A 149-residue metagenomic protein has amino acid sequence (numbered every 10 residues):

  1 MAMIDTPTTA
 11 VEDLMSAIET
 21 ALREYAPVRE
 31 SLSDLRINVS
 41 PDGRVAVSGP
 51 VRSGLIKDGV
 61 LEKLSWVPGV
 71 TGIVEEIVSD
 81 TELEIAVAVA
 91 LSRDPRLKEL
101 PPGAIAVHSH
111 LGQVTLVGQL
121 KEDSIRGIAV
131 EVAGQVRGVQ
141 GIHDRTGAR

Functional and structural regions predicted by a protein language model:
M1-R149: N-terminal targeting leaders
